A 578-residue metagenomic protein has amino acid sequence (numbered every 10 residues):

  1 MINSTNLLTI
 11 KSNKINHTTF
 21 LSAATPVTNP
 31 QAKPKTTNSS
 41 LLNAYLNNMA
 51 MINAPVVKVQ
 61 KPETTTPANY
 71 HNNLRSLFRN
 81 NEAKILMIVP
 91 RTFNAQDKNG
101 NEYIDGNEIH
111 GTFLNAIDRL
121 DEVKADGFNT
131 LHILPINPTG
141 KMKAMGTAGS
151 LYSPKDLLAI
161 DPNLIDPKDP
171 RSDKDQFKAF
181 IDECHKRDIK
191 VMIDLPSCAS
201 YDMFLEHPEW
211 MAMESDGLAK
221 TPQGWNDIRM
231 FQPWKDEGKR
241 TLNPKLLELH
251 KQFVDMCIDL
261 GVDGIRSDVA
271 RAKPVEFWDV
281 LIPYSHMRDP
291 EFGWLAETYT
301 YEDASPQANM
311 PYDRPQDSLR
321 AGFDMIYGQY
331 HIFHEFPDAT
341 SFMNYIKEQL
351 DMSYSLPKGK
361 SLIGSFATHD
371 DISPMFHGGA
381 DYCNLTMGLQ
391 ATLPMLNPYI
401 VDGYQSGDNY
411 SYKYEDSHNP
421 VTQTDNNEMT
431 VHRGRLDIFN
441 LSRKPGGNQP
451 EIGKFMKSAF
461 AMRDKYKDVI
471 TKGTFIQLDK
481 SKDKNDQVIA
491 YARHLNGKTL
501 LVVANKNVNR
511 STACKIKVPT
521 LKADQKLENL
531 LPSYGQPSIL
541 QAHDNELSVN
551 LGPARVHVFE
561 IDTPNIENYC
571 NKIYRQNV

Functional and structural regions predicted by a protein language model:
M1-T65, V578: Non-Sec secretion/translocation targeting segments of pathogen effectors
V59-K190, C198, A554-V578: N-terminal structural segment of carbohydrate-active enzymes
T66-P67, I181, H185, I189 (+9 more regions): Active-site-proximal helices and loops of the catalytic beta/alpha 8
R91-F113, S153-K174, R229-L247, V262-A272 (+3 more regions): The substrate-binding groove and active-site-proximal loops of carbohydrate-active enzymes, especially glycoside
T139-L158, S197-N226, Q307-D324, K413-N427: Aromatic- and acidic-residue-enriched segments that line the glycan-binding/catalytic groove of carbohydrate-active
Y201-L260, A270-R271: Active-site-adjacent "subsite" loops/lids of carbohydrate-active enzymes
T499-N507: Short, well-ordered beta-strand segments enriched in hydrophobic/aromatic residues
N507-V578: C-terminal beta-sandwich/jelly-roll accessory domains of carbohydrate-active enzymes
